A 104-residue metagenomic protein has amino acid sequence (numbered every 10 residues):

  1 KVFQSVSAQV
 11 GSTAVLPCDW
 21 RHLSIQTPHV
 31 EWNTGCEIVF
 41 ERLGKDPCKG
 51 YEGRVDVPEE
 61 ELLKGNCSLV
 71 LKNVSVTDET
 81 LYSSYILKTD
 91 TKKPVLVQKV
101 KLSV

Functional and structural regions predicted by a protein language model:
K1-P17, R21: N-terminal edge beta-strand
Q4, P28, L96-V100: Short beta-strand segments
A8, V39, P58: Hydrophobic residues at beta-strand termini and immediately following loops that shape nucleotide-binding pockets
T13-D19, E52-S103: Ligand-binding face of N-terminal immunoglobulin V-set domains in extracellular IgSF glycoproteins
W20-R54: N-terminal V-set
